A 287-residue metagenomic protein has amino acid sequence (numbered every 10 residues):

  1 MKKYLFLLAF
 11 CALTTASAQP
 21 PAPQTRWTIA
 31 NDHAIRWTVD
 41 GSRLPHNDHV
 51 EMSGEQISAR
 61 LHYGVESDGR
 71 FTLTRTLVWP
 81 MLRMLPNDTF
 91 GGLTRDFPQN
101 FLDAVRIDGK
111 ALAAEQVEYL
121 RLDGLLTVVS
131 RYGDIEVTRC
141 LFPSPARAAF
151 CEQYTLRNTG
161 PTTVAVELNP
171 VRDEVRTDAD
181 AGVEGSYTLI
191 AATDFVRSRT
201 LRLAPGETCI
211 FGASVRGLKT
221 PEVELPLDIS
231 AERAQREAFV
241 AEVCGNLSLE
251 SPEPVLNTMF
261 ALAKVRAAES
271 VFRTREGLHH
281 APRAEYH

Functional and structural regions predicted by a protein language model:
Y4-L13: Sec-dependent N-terminal signal peptides
A18-A261, A268-E269, T274: Terminal accessory carbohydrate-recognition/targeting modules of carbohydrate-active enzymes
M81, G277-H287: Solvent-exposed loop and edge beta-strand segments that line ligand/cofactor-binding and catalytic clefts
